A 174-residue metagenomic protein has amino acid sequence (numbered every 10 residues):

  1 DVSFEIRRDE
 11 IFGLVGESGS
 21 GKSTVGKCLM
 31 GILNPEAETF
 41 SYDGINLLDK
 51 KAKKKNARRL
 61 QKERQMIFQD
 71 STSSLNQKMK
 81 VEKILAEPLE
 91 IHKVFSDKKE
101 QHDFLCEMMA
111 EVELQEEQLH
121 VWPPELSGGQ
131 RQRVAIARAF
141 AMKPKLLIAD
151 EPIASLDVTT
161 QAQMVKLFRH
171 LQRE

Functional and structural regions predicted by a protein language model:
V15-G16: The feature captures the beta-strand-to-loop junction immediately N-terminal to the Walker
M30: Helix-to-loop junction immediately C-terminal to a conserved catalytic motif
E38-D49: Conserved ABC transporter NBD signature motif
K99-E117, H170: Conserved ABC ATPase "signature" region
W122-L126, Q130: Conserved ABC ATPase signature
I136, M164: Hydrophobic anchor residue at the start of the ABC signature
K143: Conserved catalytic motifs of ABC-family nucleotide-binding domains
